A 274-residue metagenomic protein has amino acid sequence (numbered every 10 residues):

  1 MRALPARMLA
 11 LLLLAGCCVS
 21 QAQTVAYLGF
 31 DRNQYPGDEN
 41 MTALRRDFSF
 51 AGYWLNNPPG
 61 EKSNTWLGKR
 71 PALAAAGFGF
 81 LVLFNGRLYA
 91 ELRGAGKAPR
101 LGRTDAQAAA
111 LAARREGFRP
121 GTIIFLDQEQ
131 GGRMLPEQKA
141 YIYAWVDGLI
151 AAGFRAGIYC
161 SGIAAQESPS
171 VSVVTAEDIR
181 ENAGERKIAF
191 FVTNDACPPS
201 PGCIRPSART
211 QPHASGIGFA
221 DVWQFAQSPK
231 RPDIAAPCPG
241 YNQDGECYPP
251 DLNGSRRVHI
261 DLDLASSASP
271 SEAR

Functional and structural regions predicted by a protein language model:
M1-M8: Bacterial N-terminal signal peptides that target proteins for export
M8-C17: Bacterial N-terminal signal peptides
C18-A22: Sec/Tat signal peptide C-region and signal peptidase I cleavage site
Q23-N33, M41, E181-R274: Functionally critical loop-and-helix segments that line ligand-binding/catalytic clefts of soluble enzyme domains
Q23-W145, A151-A152: Substrate-binding cleft of extracellular glycoside hydrolase catalytic domains
Y53, V82, I158, F190-V192: Structural beta-sheet core signal
A152-V171: Aromatic-lined carbohydrate-recognition surfaces of secreted/lumenal glycan-active proteins
E167-I188: Substrate-binding cleft/loops of secretory-pathway carbohydrate-active enzymes
